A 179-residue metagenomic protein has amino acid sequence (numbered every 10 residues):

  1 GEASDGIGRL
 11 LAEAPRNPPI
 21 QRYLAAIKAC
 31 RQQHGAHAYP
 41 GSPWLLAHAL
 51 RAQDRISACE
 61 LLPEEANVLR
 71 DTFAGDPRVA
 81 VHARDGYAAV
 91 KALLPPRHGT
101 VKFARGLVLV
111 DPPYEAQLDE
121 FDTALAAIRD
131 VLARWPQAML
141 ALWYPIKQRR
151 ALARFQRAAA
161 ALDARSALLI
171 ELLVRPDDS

Functional and structural regions predicted by a protein language model:
G1-S179: Class I S-adenosyl-L-methionine-dependent methyltransferase catalytic core
